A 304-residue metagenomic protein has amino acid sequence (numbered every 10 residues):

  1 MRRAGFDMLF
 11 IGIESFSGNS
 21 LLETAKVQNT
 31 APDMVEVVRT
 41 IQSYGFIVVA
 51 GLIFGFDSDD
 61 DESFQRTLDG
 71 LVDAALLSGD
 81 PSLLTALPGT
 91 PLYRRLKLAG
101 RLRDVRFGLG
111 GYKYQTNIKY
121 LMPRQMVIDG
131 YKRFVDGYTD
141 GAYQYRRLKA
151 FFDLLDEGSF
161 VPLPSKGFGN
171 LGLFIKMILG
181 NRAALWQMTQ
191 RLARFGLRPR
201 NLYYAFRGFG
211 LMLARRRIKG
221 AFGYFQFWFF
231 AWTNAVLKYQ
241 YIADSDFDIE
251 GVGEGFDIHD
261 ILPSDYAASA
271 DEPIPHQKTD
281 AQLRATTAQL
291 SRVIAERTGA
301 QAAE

Functional and structural regions predicted by a protein language model:
M1-A183, D257-E304: A structural motif corresponding to the C-terminal lobe/cap of the Radical SAM core domain
G141-V236: C-terminal non-catalytic alpha-helical accessory regions
P199-E304: C-terminal non-catalytic accessory extensions
